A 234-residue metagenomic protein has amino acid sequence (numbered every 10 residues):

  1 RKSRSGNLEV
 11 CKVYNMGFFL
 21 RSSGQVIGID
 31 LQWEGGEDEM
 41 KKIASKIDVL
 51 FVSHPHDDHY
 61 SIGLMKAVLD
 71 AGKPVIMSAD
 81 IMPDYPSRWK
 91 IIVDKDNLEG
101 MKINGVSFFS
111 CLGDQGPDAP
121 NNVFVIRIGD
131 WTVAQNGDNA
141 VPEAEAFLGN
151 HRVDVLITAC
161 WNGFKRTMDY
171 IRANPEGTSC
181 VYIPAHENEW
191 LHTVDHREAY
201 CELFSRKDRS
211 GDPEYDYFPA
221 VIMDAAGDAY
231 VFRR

Functional and structural regions predicted by a protein language model:
R1-S45, I91-H151, G163-R166, M223-R234: Core dinuclear metal-dependent hydrolase active-site scaffold
I29, S53, Q135-D138, T158 (+1 more regions): Active-site flanking residues adjacent to catalytic metal/cofactor-binding acidic residues
W33-D80, N150-I157, F164, C180: Active-site metal-binding motif and surrounding structural segment of the metallo-beta-lactamase
D57, V141, E189: Short active-site segment of divalent metal-dependent hydrolases/proteases that encodes the spacing between
S78-D80, D138, E187: Cofactor-binding loop segments of dinucleotide-utilizing enzymes, especially the Rossmann-like FAD- and NAD(P)+-binding
D84, L156-A173: A short, conserved beta-to-alpha structural element at the edge of catalytic cores that scaffolds binding
P86-S107, D118, F147-N150, Y170-R234: Binuclear metal-ion centers of metallo-dependent hydrolases, dominated by the metallo-beta-lactamase
